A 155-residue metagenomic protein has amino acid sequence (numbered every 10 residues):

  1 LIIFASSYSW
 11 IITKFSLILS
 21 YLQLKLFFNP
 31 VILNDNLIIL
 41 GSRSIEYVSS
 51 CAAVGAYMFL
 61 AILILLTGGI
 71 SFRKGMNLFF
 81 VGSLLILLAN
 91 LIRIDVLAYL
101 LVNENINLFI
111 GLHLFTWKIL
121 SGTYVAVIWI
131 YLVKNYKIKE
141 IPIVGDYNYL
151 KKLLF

Functional and structural regions predicted by a protein language model:
L1-F155: Hydrophobic N-terminal alpha-helices or hydrophobic patches in metabolic proteins across all domains of life
